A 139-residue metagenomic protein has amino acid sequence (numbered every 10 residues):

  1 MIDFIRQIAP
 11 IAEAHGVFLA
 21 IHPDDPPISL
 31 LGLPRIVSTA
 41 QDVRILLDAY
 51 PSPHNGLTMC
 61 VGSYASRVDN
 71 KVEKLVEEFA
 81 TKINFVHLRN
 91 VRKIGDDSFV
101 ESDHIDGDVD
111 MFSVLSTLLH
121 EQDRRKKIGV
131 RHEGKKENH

Functional and structural regions predicted by a protein language model:
D3-A14, F18, I28-H139: Histidine-acidic metal/acid-base catalytic patches
D25: Helix-loop segments that flank and shape redox-cofactor active sites
